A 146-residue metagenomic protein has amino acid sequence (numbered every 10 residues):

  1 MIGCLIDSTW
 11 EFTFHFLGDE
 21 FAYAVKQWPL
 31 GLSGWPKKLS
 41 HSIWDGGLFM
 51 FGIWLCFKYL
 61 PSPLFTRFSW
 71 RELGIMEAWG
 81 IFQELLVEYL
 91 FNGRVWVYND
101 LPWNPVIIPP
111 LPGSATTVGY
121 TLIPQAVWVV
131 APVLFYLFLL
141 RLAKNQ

Functional and structural regions predicted by a protein language model:
M1-Q146: Aromatic-rich, lipid-facing transmembrane alpha helices and their immediate juxtamembrane interface loops in integral
